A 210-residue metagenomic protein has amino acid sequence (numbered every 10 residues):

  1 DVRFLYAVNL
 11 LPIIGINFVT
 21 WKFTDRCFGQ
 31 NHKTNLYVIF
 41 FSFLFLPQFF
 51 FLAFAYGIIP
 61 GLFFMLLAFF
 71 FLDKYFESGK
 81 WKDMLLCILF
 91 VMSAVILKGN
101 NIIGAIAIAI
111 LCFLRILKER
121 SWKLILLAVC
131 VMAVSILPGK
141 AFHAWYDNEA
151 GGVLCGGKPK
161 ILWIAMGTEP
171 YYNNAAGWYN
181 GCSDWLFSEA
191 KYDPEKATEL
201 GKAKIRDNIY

Functional and structural regions predicted by a protein language model:
L5-P12, F40-L67, L72, W81 (+1 more regions): Multi-pass, polyprenyl lipid-linked donor-dependent membrane glycosyltransferases
A7-G29, L67: Transmembrane-helix motifs of polytopic, lipid-linked glycan transferases
V19, P60-E77, C87-V91, I108: Specific aromatic-rich, kink-prone transmembrane helix
T20-L44: Transmembrane-helix signature of polytopic, membrane-embedded enzymes that assemble or transfer cell-envelope glycans
K33-L36, K74-M92, W122-L126: Short hydrophobic alpha-helices at membrane interfaces in multi-pass membrane enzymes
D83-K98, I108-I110, A128-L137: Membrane-interface alpha helices of multi-pass inner-membrane proteins
R120-W145: Hydrophobic alpha-helical membrane-interfacial segments at the cytosolic entry of transmembrane helices
A144-Y210: Membrane-proximal stem/loop segments at transmembrane-domain junctions that anchor or position
